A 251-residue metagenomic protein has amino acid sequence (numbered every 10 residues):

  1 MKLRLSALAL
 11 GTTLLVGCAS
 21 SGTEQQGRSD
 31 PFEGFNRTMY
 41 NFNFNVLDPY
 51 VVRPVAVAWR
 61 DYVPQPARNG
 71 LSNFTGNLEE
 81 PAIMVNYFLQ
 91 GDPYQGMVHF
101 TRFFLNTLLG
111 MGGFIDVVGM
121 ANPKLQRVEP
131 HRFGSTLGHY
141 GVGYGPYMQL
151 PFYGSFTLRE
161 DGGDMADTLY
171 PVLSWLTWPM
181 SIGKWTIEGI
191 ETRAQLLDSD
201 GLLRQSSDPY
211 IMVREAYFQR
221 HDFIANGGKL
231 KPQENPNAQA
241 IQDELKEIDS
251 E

Functional and structural regions predicted by a protein language model:
M1-L5: Positively charged n-region of N-terminal signal peptides that target proteins for export
S6-V16: Bacterial N-terminal signal peptides
L14-F35: Bacterial Sec signal peptide processing site at the extreme N-terminus
P31-Q65: Post-signal-peptide N-terminal segment of Sec-exported extracytoplasmic proteins
L71-F74: Beta-rich strand-turn-strand
N77-L158: Mid-length scaffold segments of soluble, non-membrane domains
H131, S135-E251: A structured, mid-to-C-terminal "fold-capping" secondary-structure block
